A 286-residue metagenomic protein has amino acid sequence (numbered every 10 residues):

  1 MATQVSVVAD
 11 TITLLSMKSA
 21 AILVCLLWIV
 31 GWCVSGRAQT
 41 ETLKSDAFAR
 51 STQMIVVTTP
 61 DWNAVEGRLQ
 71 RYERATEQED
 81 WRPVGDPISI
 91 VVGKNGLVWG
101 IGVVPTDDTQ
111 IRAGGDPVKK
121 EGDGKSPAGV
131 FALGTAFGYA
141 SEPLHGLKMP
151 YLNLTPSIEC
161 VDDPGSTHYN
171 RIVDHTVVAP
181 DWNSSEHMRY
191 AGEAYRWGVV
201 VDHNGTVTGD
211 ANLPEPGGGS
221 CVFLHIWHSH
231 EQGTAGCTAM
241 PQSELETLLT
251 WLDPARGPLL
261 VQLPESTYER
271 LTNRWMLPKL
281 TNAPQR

Functional and structural regions predicted by a protein language model:
V5-L23: Bacterial N-terminal signal peptides that target proteins for export
L23-W32: Bacterial N-terminal signal peptides
V34-A38: Sec/Tat signal peptide C-region and signal peptidase I cleavage site
Q39-T234, S243-R286: Cell wall/extracellular polymer interaction/catalysis modules
C237: Short cysteine clusters
M240: A conserved hydrophobic position in a structured secondary element of the catalytic/binding core that shapes
